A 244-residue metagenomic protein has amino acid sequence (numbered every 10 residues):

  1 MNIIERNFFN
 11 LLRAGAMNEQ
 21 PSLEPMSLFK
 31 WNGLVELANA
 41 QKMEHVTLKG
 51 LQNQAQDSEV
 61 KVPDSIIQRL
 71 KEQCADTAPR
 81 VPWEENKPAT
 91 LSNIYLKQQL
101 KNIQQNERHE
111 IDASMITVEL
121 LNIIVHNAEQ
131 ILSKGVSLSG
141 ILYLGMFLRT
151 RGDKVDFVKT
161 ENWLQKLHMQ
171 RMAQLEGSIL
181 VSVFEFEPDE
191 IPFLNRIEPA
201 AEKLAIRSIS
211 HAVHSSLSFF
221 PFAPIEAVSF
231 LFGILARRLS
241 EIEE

Functional and structural regions predicted by a protein language model:
M1-E244: Conserved NTP-donor binding/palm subdomain of two-metal-ion nucleotidyltransferases/polymerases, i.e., the charged
